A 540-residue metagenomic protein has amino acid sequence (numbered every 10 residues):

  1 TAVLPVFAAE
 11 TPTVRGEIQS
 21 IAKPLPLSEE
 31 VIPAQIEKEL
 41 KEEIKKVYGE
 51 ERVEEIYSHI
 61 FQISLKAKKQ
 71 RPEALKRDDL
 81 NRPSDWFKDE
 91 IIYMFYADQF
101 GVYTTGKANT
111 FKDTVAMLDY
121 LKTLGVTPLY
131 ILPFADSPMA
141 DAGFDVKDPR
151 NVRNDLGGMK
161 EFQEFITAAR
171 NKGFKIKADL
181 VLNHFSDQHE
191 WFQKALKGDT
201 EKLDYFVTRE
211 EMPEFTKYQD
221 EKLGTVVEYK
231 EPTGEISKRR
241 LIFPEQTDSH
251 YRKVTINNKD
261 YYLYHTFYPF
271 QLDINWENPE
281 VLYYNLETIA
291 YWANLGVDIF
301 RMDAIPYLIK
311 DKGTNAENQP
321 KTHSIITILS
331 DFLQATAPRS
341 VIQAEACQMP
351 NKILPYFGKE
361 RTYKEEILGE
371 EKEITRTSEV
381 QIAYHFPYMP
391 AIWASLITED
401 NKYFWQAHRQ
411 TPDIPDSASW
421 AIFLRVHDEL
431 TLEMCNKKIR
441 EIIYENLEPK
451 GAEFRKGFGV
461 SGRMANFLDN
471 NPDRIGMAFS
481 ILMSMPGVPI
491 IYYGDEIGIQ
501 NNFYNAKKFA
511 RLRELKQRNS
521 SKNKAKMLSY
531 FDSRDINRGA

Functional and structural regions predicted by a protein language model:
T1-V3: Bacterial N-terminal signal peptides
V6-A8: Boundary at the C-terminal end of the N-terminal hydrophobic targeting segment
E10-A540: Active-site and adjacent substrate-binding regions of carbohydrate-active enzymes
